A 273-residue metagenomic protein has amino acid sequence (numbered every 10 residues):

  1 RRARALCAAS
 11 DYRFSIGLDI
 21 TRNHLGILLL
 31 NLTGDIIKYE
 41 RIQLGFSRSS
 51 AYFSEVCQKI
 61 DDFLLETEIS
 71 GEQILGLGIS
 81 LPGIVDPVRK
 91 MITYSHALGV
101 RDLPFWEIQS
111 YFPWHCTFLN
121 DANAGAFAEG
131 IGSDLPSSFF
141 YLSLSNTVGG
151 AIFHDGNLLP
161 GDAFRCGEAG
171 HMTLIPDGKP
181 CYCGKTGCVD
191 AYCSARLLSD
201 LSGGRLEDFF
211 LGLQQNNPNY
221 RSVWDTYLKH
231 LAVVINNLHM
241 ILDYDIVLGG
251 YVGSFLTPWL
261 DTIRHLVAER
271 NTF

Functional and structural regions predicted by a protein language model:
R2-Y39, Y141-H154: Gly/Thr-rich phosphate-binding beta-strand-loop-beta motif of the actin/hexokinase/Hsp70
F14, H24, G76, S137-S138 (+1 more regions): Residues that mark the start of a beta-strand
L30, V85-D86, I152, L174: Hydrophobic alpha-helical segments, especially N-terminal targeting/anchoring helices
Y39-R41, R48-S49, P104-W106, Y111-P218: Glycine/GP-enriched mid-protein hinge/lid loop-to-helix segment characteristic of carbohydrate kinases
E40-F140, P258-E269: Glycine-rich phosphate-binding loop and adjoining helix at the ATP-binding site of ATP-dependent phosphoryl-transfer
A51-T67, V189-Y192, R196-P258: Adenine-nucleotide phosphate-binding core of ATP-dependent small-molecule kinases
M240-I241, E269-F273: Arginine/glycine-rich "motif VI" loop of SF2 helicases in the C-terminal RecA-like domain
